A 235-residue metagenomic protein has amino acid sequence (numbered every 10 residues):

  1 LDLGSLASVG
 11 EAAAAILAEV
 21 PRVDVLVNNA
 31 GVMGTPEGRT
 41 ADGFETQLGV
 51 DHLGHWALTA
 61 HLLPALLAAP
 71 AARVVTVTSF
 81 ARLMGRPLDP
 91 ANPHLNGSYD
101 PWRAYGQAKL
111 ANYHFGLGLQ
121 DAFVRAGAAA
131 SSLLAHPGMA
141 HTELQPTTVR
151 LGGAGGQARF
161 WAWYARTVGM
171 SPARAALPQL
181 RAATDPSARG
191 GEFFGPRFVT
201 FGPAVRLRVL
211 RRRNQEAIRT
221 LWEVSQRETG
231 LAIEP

Functional and structural regions predicted by a protein language model:
L1-L151, G230-P235: Rossmann-fold NAD(P)H-dependent dehydrogenase/reductase core
V9, A108, R159-R206, Q215-R219: C-terminal helical subdomain
A12, F115, A175-P178, L221 (+1 more regions): Alpha-helical packing segments of well-folded alpha/beta enzyme cores
M84, N96-R103, M139, Q145-R174 (+2 more regions): Alpha-helical membrane-targeting segments
L210-P235: Non-catalytic terminal and boundary segments that flank Rossmann-like NAD(P)-dependent oxidoreductase
